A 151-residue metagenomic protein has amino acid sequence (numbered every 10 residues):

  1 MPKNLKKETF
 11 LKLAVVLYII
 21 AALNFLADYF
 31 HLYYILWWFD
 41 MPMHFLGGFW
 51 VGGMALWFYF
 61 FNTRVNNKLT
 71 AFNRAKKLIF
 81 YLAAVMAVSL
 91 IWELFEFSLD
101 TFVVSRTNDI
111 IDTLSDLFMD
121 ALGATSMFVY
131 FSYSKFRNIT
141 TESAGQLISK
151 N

Functional and structural regions predicted by a protein language model:
M1-N62: "…centered on the first transmembrane helix and the immediately adjacent amphipathic helix/loop
F10-L13, M41, N73-Y81, D116 (+1 more regions): Residue-level signature of transmembrane alpha-helical entry/exit and packing/kink sites in multi-pass membrane
I20-A27, G52-L56, A84-E96, D120 (+1 more regions): Alpha-helical transmembrane segments of multi-pass membrane proteins
F30, Y59-N67, F95-V103, S134-S143: Membrane-interfacial segments
F30-D40, S89-A121, T125: Interfacial helix-loop-helix junctions of multi-pass membrane proteins
G48-R64, F102-S105, A121-K135: Membrane-interfacial alpha-helical segments at the cytosolic side of multi-pass membrane proteins
R64-A84, N151: Internal alpha-helical transmembrane segments of multi-pass membrane proteins
T141-N151: Short, highly charged, low-complexity non-transmembrane loops/tails of multi-pass membrane proteins
